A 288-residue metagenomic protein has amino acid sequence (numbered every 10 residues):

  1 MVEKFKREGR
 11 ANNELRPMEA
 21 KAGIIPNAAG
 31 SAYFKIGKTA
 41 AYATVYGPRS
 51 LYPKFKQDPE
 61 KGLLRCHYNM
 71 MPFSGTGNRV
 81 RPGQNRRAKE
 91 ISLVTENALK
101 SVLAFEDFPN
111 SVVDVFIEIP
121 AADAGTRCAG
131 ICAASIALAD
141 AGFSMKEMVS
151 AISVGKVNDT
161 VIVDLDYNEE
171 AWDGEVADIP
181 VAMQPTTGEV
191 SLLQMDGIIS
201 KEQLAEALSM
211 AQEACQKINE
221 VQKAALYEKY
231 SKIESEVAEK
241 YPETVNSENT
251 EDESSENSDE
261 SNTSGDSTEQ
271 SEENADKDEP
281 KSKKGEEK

Functional and structural regions predicted by a protein language model:
M1-K288: Polyanion-binding surfaces on beta-sheet-dominated domains and ring/shell assemblies
